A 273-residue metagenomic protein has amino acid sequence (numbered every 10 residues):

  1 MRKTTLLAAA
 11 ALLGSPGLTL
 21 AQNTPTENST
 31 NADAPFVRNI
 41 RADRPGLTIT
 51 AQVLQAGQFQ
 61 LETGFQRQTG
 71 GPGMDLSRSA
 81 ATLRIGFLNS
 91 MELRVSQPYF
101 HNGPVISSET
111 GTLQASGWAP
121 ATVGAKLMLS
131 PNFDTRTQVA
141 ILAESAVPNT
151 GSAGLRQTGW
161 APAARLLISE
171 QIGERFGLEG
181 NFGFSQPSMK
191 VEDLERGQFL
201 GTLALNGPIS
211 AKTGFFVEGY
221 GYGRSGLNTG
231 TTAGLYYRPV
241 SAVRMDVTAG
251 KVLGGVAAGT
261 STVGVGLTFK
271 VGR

Functional and structural regions predicted by a protein language model:
M1-L7: Bacterial N-terminal signal peptides that target proteins for export
Q22-R273: Transmembrane beta-barrel domains of Gram-negative outer membranes and organellar outer membranes
